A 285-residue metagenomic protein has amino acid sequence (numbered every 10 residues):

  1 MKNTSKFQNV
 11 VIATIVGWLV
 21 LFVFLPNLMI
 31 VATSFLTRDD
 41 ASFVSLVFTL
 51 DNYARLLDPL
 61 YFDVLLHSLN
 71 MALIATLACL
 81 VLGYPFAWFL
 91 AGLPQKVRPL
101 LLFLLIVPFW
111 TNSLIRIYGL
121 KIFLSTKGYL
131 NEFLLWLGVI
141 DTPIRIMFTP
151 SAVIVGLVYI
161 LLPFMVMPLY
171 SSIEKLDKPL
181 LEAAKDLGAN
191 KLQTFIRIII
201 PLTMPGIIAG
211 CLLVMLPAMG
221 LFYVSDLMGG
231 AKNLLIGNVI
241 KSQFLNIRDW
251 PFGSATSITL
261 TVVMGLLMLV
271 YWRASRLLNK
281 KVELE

Functional and structural regions predicted by a protein language model:
M1-I30, P99, F103, T261: N-terminal signal-anchor/first transmembrane alpha helix
M1-T4, I74-I106, I122, L180-L181 (+1 more regions): Transmembrane-helix boundary motif in ABC transporter permease subunits
K2-K6, V10-A13, L36, Y170-K185 (+1 more regions): C-terminal transmembrane helix and the adjacent membrane-cytosol boundary/short C-terminal tail of inner/organellar
K2-Q8, Y53-L60, A218, D226-R273: Interhelical loop and adjacent transmembrane-helix boundary motif in polytopic membrane transport permeases
I15-F24, F103, V107, Y159 (+2 more regions): Transmembrane alpha-helices
F24-P59, F123, K127-G128, G230 (+1 more regions): Short membrane-interfacial helix/loop motifs at transmembrane-helix boundaries
P26-T33, R38-D39, I115-I117, M165-P168 (+1 more regions): Non-cytoplasmic
A41, L50, I117-V158, L192 (+1 more regions): Membrane-interfacial helix termini and adjacent extracytoplasmic/periplasmic loops of multi-pass transporters
